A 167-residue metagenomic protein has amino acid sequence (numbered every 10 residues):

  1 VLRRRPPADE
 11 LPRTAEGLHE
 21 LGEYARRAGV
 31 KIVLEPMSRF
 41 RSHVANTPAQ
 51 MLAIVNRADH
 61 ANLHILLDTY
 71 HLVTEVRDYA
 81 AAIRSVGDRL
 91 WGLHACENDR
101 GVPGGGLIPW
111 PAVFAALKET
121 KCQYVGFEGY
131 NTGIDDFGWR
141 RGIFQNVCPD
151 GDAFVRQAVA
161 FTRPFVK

Functional and structural regions predicted by a protein language model:
V1-H64, T74, Q145-D152: Active-site acidic/histidine proton-transfer and metal-coordination neighborhood in alpha/beta enzyme cores
A45-L67, L72-K167: Histidine-acidic metal/acid-base catalytic patches
